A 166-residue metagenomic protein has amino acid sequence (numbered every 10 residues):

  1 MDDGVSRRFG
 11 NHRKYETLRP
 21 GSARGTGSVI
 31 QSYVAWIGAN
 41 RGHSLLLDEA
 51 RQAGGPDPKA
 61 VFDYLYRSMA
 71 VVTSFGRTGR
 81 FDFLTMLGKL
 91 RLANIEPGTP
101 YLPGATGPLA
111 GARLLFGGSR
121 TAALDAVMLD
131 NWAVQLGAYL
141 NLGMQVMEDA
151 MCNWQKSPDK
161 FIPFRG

Functional and structural regions predicted by a protein language model:
M1-F9, R51-T73: Extended, structured, electrostatic nucleic-acid-contact surfaces
M1-G27: Structure-specific DNA junction-binding interface
Q31, A35-Y64, T78-G166: C-terminal accessory module of base-excision DNA glycosylases/AP lyases that mediates lesion recognition and DNA
